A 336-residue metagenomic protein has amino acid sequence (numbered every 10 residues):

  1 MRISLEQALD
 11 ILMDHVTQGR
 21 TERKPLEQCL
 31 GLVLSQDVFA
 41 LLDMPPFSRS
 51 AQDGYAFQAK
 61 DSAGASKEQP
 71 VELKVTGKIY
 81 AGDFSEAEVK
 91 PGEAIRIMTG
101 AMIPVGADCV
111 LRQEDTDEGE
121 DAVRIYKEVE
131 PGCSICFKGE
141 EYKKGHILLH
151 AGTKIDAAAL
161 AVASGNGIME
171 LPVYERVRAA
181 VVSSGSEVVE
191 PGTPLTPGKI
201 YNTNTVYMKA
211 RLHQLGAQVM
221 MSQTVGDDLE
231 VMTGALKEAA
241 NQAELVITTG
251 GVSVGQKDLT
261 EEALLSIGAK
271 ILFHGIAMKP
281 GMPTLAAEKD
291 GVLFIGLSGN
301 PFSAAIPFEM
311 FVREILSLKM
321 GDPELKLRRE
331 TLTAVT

Functional and structural regions predicted by a protein language model:
M1, L5, M169-L297, P301-I306: Helix-rich terminal scaffold detector
M1-K67, S317, D322-T336: Short, low-complexity N-terminal leaders and the immediately following helix N-cap/first helix
I3, Y55-Q223: Short, glycine/charged-enriched hinge/interface segments at domain edges or termini
D10-T21, S35, F39, E140 (+11 more regions): Generic secondary-structure signature for well-ordered alpha-helical cores
E22-E27, G31, Q36, G82 (+2 more regions): Flexible glycine/proline-rich
D37-D43, I97, G132-I135, S164-E170 (+3 more regions): Glycine-rich, charged/polar anion/phosphate-binding loops that engage phosphate groups from diverse ligands
P45-F47, F137-K138, G275: Short Gly/Pro-enriched turn/cap motifs at secondary-structure boundaries
S50, K90, L111, N241 (+1 more regions): Structured loop/turn residues at beta-strand edges in well-structured enzyme cores
